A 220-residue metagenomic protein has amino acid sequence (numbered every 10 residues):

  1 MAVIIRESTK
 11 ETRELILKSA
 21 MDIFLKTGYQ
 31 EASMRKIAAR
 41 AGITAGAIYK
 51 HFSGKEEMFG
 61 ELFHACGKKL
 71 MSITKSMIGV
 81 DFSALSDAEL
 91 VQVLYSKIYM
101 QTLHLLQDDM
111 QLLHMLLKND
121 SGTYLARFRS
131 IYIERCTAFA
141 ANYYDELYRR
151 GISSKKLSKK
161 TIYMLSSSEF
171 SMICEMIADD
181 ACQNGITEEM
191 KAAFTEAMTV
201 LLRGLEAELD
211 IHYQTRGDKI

Functional and structural regions predicted by a protein language model:
I4, L15, S19, I23-E57 (+1 more regions): Helix-turn-helix
I4-K10, R40-A41, N119, L165-D179: Short, cationic-aromatic polyanion-contact patches
M34, H64-M71, S76-I78: Short, basic, alpha-helical segments at the C-terminal edge of helix-turn-helix-like DNA-binding modules
F52, H104, K118-G122: Short helix-capping/turn signature of helix-turn-helix
E61, S76-D108: Hydrophobic alpha-helical connector segments
S83-A88, L116-T123, I152-S154: Short linear capping/connector segments at secondary-structure termini
Q101-D108, T123-R149, K160-S167: Amphipathic alpha-helical packing segments from all-alpha helical-bundle domains
H114, L147-L201, L209-I220: Hydrophobic/aromatic-rich alpha-helical bundle segments in the mid-to-C-terminal region
